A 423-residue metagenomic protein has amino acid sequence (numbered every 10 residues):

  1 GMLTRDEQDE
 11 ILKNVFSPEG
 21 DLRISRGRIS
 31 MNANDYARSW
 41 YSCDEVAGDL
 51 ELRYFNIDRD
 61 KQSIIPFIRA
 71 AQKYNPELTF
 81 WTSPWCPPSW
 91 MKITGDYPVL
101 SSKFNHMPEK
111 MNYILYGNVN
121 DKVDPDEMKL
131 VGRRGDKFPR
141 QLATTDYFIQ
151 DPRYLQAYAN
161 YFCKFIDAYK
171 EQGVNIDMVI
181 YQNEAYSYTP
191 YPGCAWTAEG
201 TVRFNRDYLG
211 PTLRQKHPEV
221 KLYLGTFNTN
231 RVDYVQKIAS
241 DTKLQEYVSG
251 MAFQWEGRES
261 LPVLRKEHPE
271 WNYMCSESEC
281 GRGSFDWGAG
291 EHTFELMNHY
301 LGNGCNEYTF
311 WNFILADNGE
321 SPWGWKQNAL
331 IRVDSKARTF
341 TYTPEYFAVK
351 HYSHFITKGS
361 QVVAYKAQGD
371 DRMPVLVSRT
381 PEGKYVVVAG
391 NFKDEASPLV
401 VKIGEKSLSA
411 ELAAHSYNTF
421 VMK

Functional and structural regions predicted by a protein language model:
G1-I176, D207: N-terminal catalytic cores of secreted or lumenal carbohydrate-active enzymes
G1-L3, R38-S42, M91-D96, P190-G193 (+3 more regions): Short, solvent-exposed loop/turn and secondary-structure capping segments
R23, F80, V179, M251 (+3 more regions): Conserved, mostly hydrophobic/aromatic
A33, P84-P87, Q182, N228 (+1 more regions): Short glycine-enriched loops at secondary-structure junctions
Q156-S284: Active-site neighborhood of glycoside hydrolase catalytic domains
N272-A348, A364-A367: Aromatic/acidic polysaccharide-binding cleft in carbohydrate-active enzymes
H354, Y365-G404, H415: Carbohydrate-binding surface patches
E411-K423: C-terminal beta-strand-rich structural cap/linker in extracellular carbohydrate-active enzymes
